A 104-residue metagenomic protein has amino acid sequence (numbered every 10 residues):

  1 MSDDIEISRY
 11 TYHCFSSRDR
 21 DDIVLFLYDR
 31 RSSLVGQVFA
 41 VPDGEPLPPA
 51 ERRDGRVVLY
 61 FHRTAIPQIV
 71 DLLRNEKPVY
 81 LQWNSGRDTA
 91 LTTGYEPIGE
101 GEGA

Functional and structural regions predicted by a protein language model:
M1-A40: OB-fold ssDNA-binding interfaces and closely related basic DNA-contact patches used across DNA replication/repair
S2-C14, A50-V57, G94-A104: Surface-exposed beta-loop interaction hotspot
R18, R31-S33, G44, A65 (+1 more regions): Residues that cap or initiate secondary-structure elements
D22-F26, P48-A50, D88-E96: Short, well-ordered strand-loop elements centered on a beta-strand within folded domains, enriched for acidic residues
L27-D29, G36, P49, N75 (+2 more regions): Generic detector of low-complexity/intrinsically disordered segments and short hydrophobic N-terminal stretches
V35-D71: Acidic, aromatic-enriched beta-alpha/helix-loop junctions
F61-A104: Short, compact, well-ordered microdomains
